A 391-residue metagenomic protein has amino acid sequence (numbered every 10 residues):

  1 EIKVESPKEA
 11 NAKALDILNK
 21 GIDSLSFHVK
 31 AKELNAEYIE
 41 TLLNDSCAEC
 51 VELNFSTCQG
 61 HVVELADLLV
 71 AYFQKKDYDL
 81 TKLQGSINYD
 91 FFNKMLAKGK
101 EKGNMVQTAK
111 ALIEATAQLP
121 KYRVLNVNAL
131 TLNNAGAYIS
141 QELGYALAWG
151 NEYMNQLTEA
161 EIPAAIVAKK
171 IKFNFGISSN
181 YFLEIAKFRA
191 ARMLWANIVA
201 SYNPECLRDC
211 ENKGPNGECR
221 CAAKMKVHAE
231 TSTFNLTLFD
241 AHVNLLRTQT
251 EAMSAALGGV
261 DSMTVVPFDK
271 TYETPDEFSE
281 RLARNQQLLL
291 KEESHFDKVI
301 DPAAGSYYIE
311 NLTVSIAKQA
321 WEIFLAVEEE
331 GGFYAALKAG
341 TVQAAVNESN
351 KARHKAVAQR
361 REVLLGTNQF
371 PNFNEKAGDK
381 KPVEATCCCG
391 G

Functional and structural regions predicted by a protein language model:
E1-N180, E184, C210, A256 (+3 more regions): Catalytic alpha/beta active-site cores
G21, D77, W195, G258 (+3 more regions): Conserved, mostly hydrophobic/aromatic
F55-C58, E101-I113, A241-N244, A320-L337: Phosphate/diphosphate-binding loops
L80, E159-K170, S201-K224, S262 (+2 more regions): Flexible, glycine/charged-enriched surface loops at secondary-structure junctions
P120-N155, Q249-A304, Y308-A320: Mobile "lid/hinge" segments at catalytic clefts and subdomain interfaces of large enzymes
A137-L143, S178-A190, S232-L245, E273-A283 (+2 more regions): Short glycine/threonine-rich loop-to-helix capping motif typified by GTGT followed within a few residues by an Asp-Pro
N151, N155-E159, K169-I177, R189-F239: Accessory "access/gating" subregions that flank catalytic or transport cores
D261, Q319-G391: Intrinsic disorder at enzyme termini
